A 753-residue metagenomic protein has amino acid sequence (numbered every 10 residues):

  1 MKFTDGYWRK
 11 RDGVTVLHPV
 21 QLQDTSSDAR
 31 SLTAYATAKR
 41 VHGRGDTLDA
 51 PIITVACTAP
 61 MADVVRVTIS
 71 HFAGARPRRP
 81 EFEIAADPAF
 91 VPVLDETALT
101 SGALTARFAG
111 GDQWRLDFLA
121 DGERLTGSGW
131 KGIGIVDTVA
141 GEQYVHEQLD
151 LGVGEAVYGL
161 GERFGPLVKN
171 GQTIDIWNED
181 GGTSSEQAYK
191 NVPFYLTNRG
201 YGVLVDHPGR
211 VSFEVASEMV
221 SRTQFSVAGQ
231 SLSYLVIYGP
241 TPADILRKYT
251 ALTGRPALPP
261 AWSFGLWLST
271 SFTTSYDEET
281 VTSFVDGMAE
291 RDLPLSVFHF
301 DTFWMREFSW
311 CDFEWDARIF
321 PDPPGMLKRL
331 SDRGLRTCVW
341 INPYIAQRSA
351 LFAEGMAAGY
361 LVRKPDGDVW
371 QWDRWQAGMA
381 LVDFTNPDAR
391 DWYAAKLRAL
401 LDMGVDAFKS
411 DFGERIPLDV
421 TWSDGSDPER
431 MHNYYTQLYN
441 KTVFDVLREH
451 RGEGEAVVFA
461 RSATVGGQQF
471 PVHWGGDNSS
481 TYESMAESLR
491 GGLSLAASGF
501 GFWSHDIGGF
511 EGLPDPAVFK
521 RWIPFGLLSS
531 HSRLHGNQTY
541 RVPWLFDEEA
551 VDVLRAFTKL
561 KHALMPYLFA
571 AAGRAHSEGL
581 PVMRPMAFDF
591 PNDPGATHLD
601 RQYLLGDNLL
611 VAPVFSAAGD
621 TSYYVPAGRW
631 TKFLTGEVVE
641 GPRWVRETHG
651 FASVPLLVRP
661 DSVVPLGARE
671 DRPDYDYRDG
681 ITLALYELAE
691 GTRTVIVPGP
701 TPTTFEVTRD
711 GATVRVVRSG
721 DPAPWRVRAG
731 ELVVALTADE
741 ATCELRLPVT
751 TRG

Functional and structural regions predicted by a protein language model:
M1-D5, T47-D49, S70-F72, R79-F82 (+5 more regions): Catalytic and substrate-binding clefts that recognize carbohydrates or anionic sugar/phosphate headgroups
K2-G43, D49-L99, D137: A low-complexity, Ser/Thr/Gly/Pro-enriched, surface-exposed linker/loop concept that marks segments flanking
A34-A36, C57, V67-I69, A103 (+3 more regions): Short, well-ordered beta-strand segments enriched in hydrophobic/aromatic residues
I53, V67-T68, R78-P80, D620-T635 (+1 more regions): Beta-strand-rich binding/interaction modules
S70-F72, R79-F82, P294-L554, D589-P591: Aromatic- and carboxylate-enriched substrate-binding clefts and catalytic-loop regions of carbohydrate-active enzymes
P77-V91, R363, F633-F651, V733-P748: Solvent-exposed beta-strand/loop surfaces of large extracellular or lumenal domains
S184-S185, P259, T270-F320: A conserved hydrophobic secondary-structure block that centers on an alpha-helix together with its immediately flanking
F444-V457, A463-W474, E487-G491, L495-H505 (+1 more regions): Catalytic core of carbohydrate-active enzymes
